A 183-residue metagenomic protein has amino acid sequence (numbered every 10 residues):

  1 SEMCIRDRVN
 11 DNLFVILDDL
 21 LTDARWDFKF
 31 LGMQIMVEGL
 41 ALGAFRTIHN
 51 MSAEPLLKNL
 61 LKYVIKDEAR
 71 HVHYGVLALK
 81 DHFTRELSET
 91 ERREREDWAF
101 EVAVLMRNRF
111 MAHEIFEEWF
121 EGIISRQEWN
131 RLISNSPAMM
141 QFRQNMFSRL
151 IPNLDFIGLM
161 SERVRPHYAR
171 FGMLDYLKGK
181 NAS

Functional and structural regions predicted by a protein language model:
E2-C4: Short, small-residue-biased leader/transition segments that mark boundaries at the very start of proteins
N10-F14, V72, V76, E89: Alpha-helix initiation and N-capping motif
N10-I35, M51-S52, A99-E117: Acidic/His metal-coordination segments adjacent to aromatic residues that form catalytic metal sites in metalloenzymes
W26-F30, P55-A69, R95-D97: Alpha-helical scaffold segments that form or flank carboxylate-/histidine-based iron centers
Q34-L42, K58-G75: Alpha-helical membrane segments in multi-pass integral membrane proteins
R46-Y63, L77-E94, G122-W129: Inter-helical turn/loop segments and adjacent helix faces that build the functional surface of alpha-helical bundle
E89-S183: Extended, helix-rich structural scaffolds rather than catalytic motifs
